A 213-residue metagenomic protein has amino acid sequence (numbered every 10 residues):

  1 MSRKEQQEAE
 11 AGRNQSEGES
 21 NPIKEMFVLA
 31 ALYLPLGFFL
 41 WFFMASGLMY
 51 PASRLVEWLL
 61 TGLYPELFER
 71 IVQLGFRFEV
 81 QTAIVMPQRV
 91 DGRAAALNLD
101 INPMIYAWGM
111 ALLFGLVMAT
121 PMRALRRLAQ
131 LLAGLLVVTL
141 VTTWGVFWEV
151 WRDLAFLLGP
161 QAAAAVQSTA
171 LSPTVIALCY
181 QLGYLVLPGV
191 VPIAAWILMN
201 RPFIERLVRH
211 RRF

Functional and structural regions predicted by a protein language model:
S2-S20, R206-F213: Membrane-interfacial, low-structure loops and terminal tails that flank and connect transmembrane helices in multi-pass
E17-S20, T120-A129: Membrane-interface helix-boundary motifs at transmembrane edges
N21-L67: N-terminal signal-anchor transmembrane alpha helix
Y33-G47, L132-W151: Hydrophobic alpha-helical membrane-insertion segments
F43-M44, L116-L125, I197-I204: Structural signal for the C-terminal ends of transmembrane alpha-helices and the immediately following loop
F78-L116: Individual transmembrane alpha-helix segments
T143-V166: Juxtamembrane non-transmembrane "cap" segments at the membrane-aqueous interface of multi-pass membrane proteins
A165-F213: Primarily interfacial, aromatic-capped hydrophobic alpha-helices that serve as membrane anchors
